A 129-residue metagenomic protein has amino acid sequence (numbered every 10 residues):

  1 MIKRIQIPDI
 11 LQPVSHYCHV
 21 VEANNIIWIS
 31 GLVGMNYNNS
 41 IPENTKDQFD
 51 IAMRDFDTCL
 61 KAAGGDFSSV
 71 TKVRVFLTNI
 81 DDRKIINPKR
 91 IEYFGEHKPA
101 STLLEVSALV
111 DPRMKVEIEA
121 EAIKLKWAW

Functional and structural regions predicted by a protein language model:
M1-T71, L77-W129: N-terminal presequence-like segments and the immediate start of the first folded domain
